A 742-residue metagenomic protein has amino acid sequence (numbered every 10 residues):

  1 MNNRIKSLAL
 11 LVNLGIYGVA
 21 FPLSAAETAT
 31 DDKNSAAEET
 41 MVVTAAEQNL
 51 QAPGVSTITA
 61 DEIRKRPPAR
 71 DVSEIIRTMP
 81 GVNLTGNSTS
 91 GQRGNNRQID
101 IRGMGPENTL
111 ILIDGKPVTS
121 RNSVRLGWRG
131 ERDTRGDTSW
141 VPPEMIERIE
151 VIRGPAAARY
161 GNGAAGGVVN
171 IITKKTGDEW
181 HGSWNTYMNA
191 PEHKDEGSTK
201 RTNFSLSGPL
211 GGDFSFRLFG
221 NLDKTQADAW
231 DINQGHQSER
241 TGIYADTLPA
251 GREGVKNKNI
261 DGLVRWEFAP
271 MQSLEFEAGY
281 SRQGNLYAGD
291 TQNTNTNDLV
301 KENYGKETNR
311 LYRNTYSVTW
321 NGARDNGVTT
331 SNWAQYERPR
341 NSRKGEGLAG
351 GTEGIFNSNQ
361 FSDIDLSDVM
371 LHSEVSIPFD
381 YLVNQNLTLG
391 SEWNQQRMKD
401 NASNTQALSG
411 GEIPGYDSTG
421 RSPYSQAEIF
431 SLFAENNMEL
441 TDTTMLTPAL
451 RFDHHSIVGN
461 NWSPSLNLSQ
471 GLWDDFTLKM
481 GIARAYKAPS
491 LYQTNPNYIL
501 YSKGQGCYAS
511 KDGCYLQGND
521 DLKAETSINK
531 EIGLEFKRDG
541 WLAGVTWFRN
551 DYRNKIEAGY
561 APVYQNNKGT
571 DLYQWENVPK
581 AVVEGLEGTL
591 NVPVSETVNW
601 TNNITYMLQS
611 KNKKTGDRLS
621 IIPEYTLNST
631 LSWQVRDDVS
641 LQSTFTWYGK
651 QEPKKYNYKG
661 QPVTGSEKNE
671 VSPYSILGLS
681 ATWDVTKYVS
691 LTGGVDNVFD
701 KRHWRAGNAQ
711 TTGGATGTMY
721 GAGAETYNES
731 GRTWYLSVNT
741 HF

Functional and structural regions predicted by a protein language model:
A25-K65, P106, D114: Short, acidic, small-residue-rich periplasmic hinge/interaction motif at the N-terminus of Gram-negative outer-membrane
S73-R121: Extracytoplasmic beta-strand/coil segments of soluble accessory domains associated with Gram-negative outer-membrane
T119-N122, R553, W647-Y656, T682-F742: C-terminal beta-signal and adjacent terminal beta-strands/loops of Gram-negative outer-membrane beta-barrel proteins
D133-N185: A beta-strand signature from Gram-negative outer-membrane beta-barrel systems, especially the internal plug domain
D178-N303, N554, K650: Periplasmic-side early beta-strands and strand-to-turn transitions of outer-membrane beta-barrels
N185, E439-M445, W547-Y552, K568-Y658 (+1 more regions): Gram-negative outer-membrane beta-barrel transporters
G284, S456-V458, D475-K530, W547-Y573 (+2 more regions): Surface-exposed extracellular loop regions of Gram-negative outer-membrane beta-barrel proteins, predominantly
D368-I377, R421-S425, S431, N519-K523 (+8 more regions): Outer membrane beta-barrel strand-and-loop segments of large Gram-negative receptors, especially TonB-dependent
